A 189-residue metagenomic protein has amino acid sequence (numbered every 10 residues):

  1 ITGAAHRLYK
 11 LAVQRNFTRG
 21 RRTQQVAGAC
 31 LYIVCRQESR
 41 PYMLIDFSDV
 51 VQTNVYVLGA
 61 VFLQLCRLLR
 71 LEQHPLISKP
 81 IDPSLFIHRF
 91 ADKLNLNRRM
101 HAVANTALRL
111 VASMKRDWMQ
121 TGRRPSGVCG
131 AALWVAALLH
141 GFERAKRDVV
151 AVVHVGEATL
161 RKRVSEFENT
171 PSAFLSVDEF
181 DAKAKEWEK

Functional and structural regions predicted by a protein language model:
I1-G28, Y32-Q120, S165-K189: A cyclin-like helical interaction fold
F47-D49, A145-V153: Short alpha-helical "recognition helix" segments of helix-turn-helix
G122-P125: Charged, surface-exposed interaction regions in soluble eukaryotic proteins
V135-G141: Extended serine/threonine-enriched, polar tracts that run as long, contiguous segments within proteins
T159-R163: Short functional hotspots where side chains directly engage DNA or cofactors
